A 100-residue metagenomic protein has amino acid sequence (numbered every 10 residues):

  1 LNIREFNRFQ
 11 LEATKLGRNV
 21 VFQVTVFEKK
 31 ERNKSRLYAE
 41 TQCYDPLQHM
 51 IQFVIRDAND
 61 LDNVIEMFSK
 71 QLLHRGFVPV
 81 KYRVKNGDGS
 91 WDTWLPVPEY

Functional and structural regions predicted by a protein language model:
L1-V21, Y82, G87-W91, Y100: Negatively charged, low-complexity tracts enriched in Asp/Glu with abundant Ser/Thr
R4-N7, V20, T25, I51 (+2 more regions): Short non-domain terminal segments
N7-Q42: Amphipathic, interaction-prone secondary-structure segments
F27-E31, N59-L61, Y100: A short, sequence-level motif marking secondary-structure junctions
E40-D45, P96-Y100: Secondary-structure transition/turn motif
Q42-N63: A short, exposed loop/beta-hairpin motif centered on an aromatic-Gly-Thr core
D57, L61-P98: Acidic, low-complexity intrinsically disordered segments
